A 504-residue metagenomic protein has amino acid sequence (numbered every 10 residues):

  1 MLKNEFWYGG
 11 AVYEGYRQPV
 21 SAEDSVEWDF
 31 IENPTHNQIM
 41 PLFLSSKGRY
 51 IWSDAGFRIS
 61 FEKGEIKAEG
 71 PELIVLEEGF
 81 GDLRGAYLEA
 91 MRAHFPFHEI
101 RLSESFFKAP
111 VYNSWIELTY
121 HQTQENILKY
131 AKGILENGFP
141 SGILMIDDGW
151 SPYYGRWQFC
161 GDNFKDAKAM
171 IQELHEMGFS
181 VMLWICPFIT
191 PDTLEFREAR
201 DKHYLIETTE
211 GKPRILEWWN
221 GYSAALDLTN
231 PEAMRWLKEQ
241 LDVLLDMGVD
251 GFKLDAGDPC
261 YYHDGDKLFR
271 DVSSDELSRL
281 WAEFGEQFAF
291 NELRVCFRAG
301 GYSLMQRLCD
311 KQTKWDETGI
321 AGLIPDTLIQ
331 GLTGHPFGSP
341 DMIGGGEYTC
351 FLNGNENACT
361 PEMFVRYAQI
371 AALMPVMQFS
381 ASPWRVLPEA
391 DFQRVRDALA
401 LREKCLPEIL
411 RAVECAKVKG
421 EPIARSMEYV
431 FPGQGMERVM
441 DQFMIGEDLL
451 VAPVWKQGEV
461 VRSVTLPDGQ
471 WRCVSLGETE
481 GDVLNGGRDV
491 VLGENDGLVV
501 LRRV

Functional and structural regions predicted by a protein language model:
M1-F106, Q124-E136, Y429-F431, L492-V504: Catalytic and substrate-binding clefts that recognize carbohydrates or anionic sugar/phosphate headgroups
K3, V12, P140-L399, V430-P432 (+1 more regions): Aromatic- and carboxylate-enriched substrate-binding clefts and catalytic-loop regions of carbohydrate-active enzymes
W28-I31, Q38-M40, E99-R101, K132-I134 (+9 more regions): Generic recognition of flexible, low-complexity loop/linker segments
Q38-L42, K47-R49, P110, A289 (+3 more regions): Residue-level detector of short, conserved catalytic/binding motifs and their immediate flanks
R49, G56-R58, E117, S151 (+13 more regions): Short, glycine-/Ser/Thr-/acidic-enriched flexible segments
S53-A55, E62-G64, T123-Q124, S303-L304 (+6 more regions): Short conserved micro-motifs at the rims of enzyme active sites and ligand-binding pockets
H94-H121, S141, D148-S151: An acidic-aromatic substrate-binding cleft motif
L128, G133, N137-G138, C160 (+5 more regions): Carbohydrate-binding surfaces of carbohydrate-active enzymes
